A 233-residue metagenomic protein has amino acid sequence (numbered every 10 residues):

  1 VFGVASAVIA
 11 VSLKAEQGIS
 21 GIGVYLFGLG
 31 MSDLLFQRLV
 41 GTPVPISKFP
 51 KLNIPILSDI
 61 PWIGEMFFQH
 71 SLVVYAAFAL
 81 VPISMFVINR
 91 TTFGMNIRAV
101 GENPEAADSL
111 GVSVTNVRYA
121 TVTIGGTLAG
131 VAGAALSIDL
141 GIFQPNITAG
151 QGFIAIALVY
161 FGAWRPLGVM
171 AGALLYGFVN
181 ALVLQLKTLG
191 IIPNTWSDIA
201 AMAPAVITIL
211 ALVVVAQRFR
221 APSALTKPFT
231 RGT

Functional and structural regions predicted by a protein language model:
V1-M31, P82, A171, L175 (+1 more regions): Alpha-helical transmembrane segments within multi-pass membrane transporters and channels
G18-I19, S47-F49, Q69-Y75, R118 (+4 more regions): Loop-to-transmembrane alpha-helix initiation sites
G23-Q37, V159-V169: Hydrophobic alpha-helical membrane-insertion segments
L29-D33, V74-F86, G125-A132, A155-L158 (+2 more regions): Hydrophobic core segments of alpha-helical transmembrane domains in multi-pass membrane transport and ion-translocation
L29-R90, I191-A200, T226-T233: Transmembrane helix-bundle core of multi-pass membrane transporters and related energy-transducing complexes
M66-F143, P166-L167, A171: Helix-loop-helix "hairpin" substructures at the membrane interface of multi-pass membrane proteins
I88, V122-V159, K187, I191-W196 (+1 more regions): Inter-helical junctions in multi-pass inner-membrane proteins, predominant in energy-converting antiporter-like
E102-N116, L186-T233: Cytosolic-side transmembrane-helix boundaries in multi-pass membrane proteins
